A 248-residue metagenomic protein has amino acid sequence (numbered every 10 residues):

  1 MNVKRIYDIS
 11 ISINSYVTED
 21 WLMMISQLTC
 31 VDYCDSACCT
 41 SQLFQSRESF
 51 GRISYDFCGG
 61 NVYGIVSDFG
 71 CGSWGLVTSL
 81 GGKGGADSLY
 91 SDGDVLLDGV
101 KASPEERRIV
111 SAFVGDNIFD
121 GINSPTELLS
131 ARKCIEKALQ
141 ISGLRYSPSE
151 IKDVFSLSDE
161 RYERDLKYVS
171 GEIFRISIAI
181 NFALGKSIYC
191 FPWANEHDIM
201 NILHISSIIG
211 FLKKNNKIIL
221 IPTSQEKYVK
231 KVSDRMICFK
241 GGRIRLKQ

Functional and structural regions predicted by a protein language model:
M1-S54, C58-G59, G84-S88: A short, flexible loop at the N-terminus of ABC-type nucleotide-binding domains that lies
V62, S67-I141: ABC ATPase nucleotide-binding domain signature region
Y63-I65, L220, R235-C238: Hydrophobic/aromatic beta-strand patches that form the interior of the parallel beta-sheet core in alpha/beta enzyme
E105-E106, Y228-V232: Short loop/helix-cap segments at secondary-structure boundaries that form the rim of catalytic
R108-I188, H197-L203: ABC-family P-loop ATPase nucleotide-binding domains
G185-I188, E196-V229: Conserved catalytic loops of ABC-family nucleotide-binding domains
S224, V232-Q248: H-loop (His-switch) and adjacent beta-strand-loop-beta switch element of ABC-type ATPase nucleotide-binding domains
